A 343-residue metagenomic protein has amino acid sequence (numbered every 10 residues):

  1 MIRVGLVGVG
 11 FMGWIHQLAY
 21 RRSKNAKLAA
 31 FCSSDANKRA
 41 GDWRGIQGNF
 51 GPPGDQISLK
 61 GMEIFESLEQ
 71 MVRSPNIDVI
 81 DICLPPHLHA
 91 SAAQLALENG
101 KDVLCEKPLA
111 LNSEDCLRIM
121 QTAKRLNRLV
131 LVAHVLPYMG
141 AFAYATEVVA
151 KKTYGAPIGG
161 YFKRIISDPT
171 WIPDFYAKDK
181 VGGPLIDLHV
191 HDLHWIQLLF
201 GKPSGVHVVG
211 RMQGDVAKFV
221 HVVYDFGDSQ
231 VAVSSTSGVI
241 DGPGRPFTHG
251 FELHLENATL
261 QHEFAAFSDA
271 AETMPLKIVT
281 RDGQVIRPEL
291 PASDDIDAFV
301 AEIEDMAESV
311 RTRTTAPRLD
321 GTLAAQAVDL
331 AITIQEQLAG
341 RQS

Functional and structural regions predicted by a protein language model:
M1-N99: N-terminal glycine-/serine-/threonine-rich beta1-alpha1-beta2 phosphate-ribose binding loop of Rossmann-like
A26, V79-D81, D305-S343: C-terminal helix-rich "cap/oligomerization" subdomain common to oxidoreductases
I46-G54, V135, G250-T322, S343: C-terminal glycine/acidic-rich active-site capping loop/insertion
P53-E63, A123-L129, S229: A short helix-to-beta-strand connector/capping loop
D78-V79, P85-P137: Beta-strand-loop-alpha-helix segment that lines the small-molecule cofactor/substrate pocket of alpha/beta enzymes
G100, P173-K180, R281-P288: Short glycine/proline- and charge-enriched loop/turn segments that cap or connect secondary-structure elements
L129, L136-M212: Predominantly a Rossmann-like dinucleotide-binding segment in NAD(P)-dependent oxidoreductases
L193-S268, D295, V300-T314: Contiguous beta-strand/loop segments that form the cofactor/metal-binding neighborhood of enzyme cores
